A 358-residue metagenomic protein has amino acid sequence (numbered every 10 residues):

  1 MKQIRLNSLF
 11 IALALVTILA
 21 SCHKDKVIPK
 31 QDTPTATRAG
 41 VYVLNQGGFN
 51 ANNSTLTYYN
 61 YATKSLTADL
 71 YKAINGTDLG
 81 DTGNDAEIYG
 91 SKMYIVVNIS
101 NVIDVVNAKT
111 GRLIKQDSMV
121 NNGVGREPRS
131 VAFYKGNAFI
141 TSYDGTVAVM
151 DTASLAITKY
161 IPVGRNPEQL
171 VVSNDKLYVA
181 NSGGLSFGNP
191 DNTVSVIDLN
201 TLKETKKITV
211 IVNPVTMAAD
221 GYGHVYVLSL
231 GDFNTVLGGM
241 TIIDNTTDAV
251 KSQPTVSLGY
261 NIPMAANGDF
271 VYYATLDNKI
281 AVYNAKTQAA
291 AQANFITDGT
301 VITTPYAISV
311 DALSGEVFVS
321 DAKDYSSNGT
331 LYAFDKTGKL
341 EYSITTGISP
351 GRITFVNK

Functional and structural regions predicted by a protein language model:
M1-F10: Bacterial N-terminal signal peptides that target proteins for export
L6, H23-K358: Predominantly soluble domains enriched in secretory-pathway, periplasmic, or organellar proteins
I18-S21: C-terminal motif of bacterial Sec signal peptides marking the signal peptidase cleavage site
